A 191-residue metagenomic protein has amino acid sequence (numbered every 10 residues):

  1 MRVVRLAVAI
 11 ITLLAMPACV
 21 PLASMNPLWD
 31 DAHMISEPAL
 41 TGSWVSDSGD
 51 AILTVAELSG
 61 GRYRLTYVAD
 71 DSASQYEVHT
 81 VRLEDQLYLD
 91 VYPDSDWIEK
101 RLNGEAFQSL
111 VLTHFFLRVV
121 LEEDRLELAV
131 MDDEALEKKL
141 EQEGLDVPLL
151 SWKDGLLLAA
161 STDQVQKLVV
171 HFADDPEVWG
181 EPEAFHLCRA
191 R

Functional and structural regions predicted by a protein language model:
M1-A7: Bacterial N-terminal signal peptides that target proteins for export
A15-A18: C-terminal motif of bacterial Sec signal peptides marking the signal peptidase cleavage site
V20-P38, D47-I52, A56-R191: Calycin-type beta-barrel ligand-binding domains and close structural analogs
